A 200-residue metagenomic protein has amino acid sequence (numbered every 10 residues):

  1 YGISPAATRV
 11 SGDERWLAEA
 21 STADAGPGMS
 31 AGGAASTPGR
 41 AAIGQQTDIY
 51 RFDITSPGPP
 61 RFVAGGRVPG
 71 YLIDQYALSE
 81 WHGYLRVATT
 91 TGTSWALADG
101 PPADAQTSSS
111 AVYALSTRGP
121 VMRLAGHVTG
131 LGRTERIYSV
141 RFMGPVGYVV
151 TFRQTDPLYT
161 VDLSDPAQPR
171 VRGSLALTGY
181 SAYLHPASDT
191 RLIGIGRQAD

Functional and structural regions predicted by a protein language model:
Y1-D200: Beta-sheet-rich non-transmembrane sensory/scaffold domains
